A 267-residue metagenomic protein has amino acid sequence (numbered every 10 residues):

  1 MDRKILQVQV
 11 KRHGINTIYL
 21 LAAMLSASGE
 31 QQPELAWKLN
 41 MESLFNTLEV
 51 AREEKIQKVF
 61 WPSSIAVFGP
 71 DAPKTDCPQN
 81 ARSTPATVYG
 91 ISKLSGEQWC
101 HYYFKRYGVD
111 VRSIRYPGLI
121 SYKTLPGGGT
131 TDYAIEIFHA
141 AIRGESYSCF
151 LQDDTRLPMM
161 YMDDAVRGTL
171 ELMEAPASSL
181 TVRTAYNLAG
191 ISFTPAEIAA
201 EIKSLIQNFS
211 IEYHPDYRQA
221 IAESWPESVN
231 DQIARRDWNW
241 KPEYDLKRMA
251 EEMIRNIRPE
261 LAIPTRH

Functional and structural regions predicted by a protein language model:
M1-L39: NAD(P)H-binding glycine-rich loop region in Rossmannoid oxidoreductase-like domains and their noncatalytic homologs
I5, N46-V50, M159, D164-R167: Conserved mid-core alpha-helix of short-chain dehydrogenase/reductase
I18-L20, K38, F45-V88: Conserved Rossmann-fold NAD(P)-dependent oxidoreductase catalytic core, especially the SDR/UDP-sugar
L20, K58-S63, V67, R112-G118 (+2 more regions): Structural signature of the Rossmann-like NAD(P)-dependent dehydrogenase/reductase core
L35-W37, T75, A81, A86-L94 (+2 more regions): Short-chain dehydrogenase/reductase
M41-T47, S92-C100: Conserved catalytic Lys-bearing alpha helix of Rossmann-like short-chain dehydrogenase/reductases
H101-R156, M162-V166, L170: NAD(P)-dependent short-chain dehydrogenase/reductase
E145, F150-Q152, L157-H267: C-terminal substrate-binding subdomain of Rossmann-fold SDR/epimerase-dehydratase oxidoreductases
